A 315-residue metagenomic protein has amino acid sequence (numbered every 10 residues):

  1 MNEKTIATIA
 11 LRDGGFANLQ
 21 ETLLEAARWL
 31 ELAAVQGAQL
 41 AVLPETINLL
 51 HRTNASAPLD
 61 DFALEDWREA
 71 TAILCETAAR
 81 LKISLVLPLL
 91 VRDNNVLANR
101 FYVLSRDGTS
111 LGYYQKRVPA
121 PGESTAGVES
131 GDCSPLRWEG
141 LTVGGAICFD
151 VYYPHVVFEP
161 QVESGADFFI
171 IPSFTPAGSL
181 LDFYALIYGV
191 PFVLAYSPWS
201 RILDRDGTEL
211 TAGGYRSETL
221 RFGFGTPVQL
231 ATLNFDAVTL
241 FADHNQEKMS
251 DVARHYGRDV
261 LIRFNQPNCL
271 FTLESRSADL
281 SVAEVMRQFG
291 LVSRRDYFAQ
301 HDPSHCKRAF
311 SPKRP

Functional and structural regions predicted by a protein language model:
N2-T5, A34-G37, K82, T142 (+1 more regions): Short loop/turn motifs at secondary-structure junctions
E3-G15, T22, R100, Y113-Q115 (+2 more regions): Active-site-proximal beta-strand elements of phosphoester/diester hydrolases
T5-A10, A34-L43, L87, L97 (+7 more regions): Ligand-binding pocket scaffold of soluble enzyme catalytic domains
A17-R106, L180, A185-V190: Cys-nucleophile CN-hydrolase/nitrilase-fold catalytic domain and related Cys-dependent amidase chemistry that acts on
R68-S84, V151-N265, L270: CN hydrolase (nitrilase-like) catalytic-core segments centered on the catalytic cysteine and neighboring Lys/Glu
L87-L89, R100-V103, S134-P135, S200-L203 (+1 more regions): Short beta-strand scaffold segments in enzyme catalytic cores
R92-S164, S179, I187, T211 (+2 more regions): Active-site catalytic loop in hydrolytic enzyme cores
D236-P315: A short C-terminal boundary segment appended to hydrolase-like catalytic domains
